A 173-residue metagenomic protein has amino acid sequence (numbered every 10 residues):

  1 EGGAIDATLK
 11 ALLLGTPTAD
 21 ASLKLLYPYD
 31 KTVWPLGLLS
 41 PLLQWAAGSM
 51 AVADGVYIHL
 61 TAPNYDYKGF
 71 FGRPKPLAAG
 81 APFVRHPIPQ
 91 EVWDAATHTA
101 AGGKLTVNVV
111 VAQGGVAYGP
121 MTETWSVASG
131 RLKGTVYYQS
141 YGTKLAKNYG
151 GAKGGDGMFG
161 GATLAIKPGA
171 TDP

Functional and structural regions predicted by a protein language model:
E1-P173: Sequence signature of WD/YWTD-type beta-propeller architectures
